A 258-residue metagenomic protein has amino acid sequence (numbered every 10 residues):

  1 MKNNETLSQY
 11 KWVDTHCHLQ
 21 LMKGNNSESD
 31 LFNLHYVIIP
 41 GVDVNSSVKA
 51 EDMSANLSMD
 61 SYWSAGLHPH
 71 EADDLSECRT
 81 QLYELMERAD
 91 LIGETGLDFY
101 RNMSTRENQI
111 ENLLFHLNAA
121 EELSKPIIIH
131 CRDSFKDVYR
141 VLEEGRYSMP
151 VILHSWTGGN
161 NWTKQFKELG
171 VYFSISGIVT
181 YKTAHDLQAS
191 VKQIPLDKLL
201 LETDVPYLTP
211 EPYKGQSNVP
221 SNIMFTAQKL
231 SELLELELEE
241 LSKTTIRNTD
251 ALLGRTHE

Functional and structural regions predicted by a protein language model:
M1-E258: Mid-domain alpha/beta scaffold segments of enzyme catalytic cores
